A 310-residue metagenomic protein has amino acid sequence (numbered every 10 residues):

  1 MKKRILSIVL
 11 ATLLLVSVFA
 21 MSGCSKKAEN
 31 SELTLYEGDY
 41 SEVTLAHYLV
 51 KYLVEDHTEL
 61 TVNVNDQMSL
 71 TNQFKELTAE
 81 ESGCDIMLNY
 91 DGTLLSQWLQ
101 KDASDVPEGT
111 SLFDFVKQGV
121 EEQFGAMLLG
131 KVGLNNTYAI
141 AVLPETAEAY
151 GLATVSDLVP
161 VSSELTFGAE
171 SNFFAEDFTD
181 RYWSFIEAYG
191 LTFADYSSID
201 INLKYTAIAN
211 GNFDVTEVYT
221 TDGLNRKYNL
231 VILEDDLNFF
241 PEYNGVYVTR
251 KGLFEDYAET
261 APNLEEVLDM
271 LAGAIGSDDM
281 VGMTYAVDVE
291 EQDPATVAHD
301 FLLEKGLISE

Functional and structural regions predicted by a protein language model:
M1-V9: Bacterial N-terminal signal peptides that target proteins for export
A20-G23: C-terminal motif of bacterial Sec signal peptides marking the signal peptidase cleavage site
S25-K27: Bacterial signal peptide processing site
N30-Q67, G133-Y205, D278, Q292-A295: Bilobed "Venus flytrap"/periplasmic-binding protein-like clamshell domains and structurally analogous long
Y52-L53, T71-D85, W183-A188, S197 (+2 more regions): Short helices/loops that flank or line small-molecule/ion binding pockets
M68-L70, E80-L95, L112, L143-P144 (+3 more regions): Beta->alpha turn/N-cap motifs
W98-L129, L224-F240: Ligand-binding "clamshell"
E265-E310: Extracellular/periplasmic juxtamembrane helices and adjacent flexible linkers that interface with membrane partners
